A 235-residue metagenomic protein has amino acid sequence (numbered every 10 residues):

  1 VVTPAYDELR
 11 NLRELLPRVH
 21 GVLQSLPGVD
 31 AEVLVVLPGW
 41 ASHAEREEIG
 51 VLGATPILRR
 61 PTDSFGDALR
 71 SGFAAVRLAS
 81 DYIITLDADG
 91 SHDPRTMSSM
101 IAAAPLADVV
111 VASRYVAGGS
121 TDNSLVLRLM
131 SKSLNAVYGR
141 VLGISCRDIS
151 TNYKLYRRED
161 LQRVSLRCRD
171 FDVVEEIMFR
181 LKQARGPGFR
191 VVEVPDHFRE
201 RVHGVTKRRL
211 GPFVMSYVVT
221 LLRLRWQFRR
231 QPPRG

Functional and structural regions predicted by a protein language model:
V1-T3, L12, V19, A31-V35: Hydrophobic targeting segments
E8-L12, W40, F65: Donor nucleotide-sugar binding loop of glycosyltransferases
E8-Q24: Short, well-formed alpha-helical segments that are part of the catalytic scaffolds of diverse glycosyltransferases
H20, P38, G143, R167-G235: Hydrophobic helical membrane-anchoring modules
P27-W40, R59: Short beta-strand/loop segment that forms part of the nucleotide-sugar
L37-E45, G90: A conserved acidic beta->alpha catalytic loop
R60-A75, Y82, P94-F171, R201-V218: Acceptor/aglycone-binding surface of glycosyltransferases and processive sugar-polymer synthases
S80-S91: Short beta-strand-to-loop acidic/aromatic patch adjacent to the donor-nucleotide binding site
